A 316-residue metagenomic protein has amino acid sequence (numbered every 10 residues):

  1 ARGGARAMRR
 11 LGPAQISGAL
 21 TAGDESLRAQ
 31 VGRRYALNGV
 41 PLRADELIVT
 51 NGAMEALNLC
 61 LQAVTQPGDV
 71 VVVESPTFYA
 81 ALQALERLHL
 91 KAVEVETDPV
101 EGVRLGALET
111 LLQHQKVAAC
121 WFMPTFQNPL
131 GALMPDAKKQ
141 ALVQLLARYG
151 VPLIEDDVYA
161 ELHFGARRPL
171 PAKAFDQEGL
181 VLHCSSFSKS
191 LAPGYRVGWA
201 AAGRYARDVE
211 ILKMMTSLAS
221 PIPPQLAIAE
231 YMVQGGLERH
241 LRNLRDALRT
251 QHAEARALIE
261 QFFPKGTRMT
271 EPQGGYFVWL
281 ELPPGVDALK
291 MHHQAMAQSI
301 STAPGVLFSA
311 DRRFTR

Functional and structural regions predicted by a protein language model:
A1-L11: Conserved N-terminal helix/loop that builds the PLP phosphate-binding region of the aspartate aminotransferase-like
G4, Y35, R245, H252: Short amphipathic alpha-helical/adjacent loop interface patches that line ligand and macromolecule-binding sites
R9-Y149, I154, E161-E178, L248: Conserved core of the PLP fold type I
L47, V151, V181, T267 (+1 more regions): Short, conserved active-site loop motifs that form the nucleotide-linked donor/cofactor pocket
V73, W121-P124, I154-D157, S185 (+3 more regions): Short beta-strand segments
Q177-R249: Conserved core segment of the aminotransferase class I/II
A206-R207, L280-R316: Conserved C-terminal alpha-helix-loop-beta "cap" of PLP-dependent enzymes that closes/shapes the active-site mouth
D246-R256, T267-E281, M291-Q294: Conserved glycine-rich beta-strand-loop-beta hairpin in the small C-terminal domain of fold type I
